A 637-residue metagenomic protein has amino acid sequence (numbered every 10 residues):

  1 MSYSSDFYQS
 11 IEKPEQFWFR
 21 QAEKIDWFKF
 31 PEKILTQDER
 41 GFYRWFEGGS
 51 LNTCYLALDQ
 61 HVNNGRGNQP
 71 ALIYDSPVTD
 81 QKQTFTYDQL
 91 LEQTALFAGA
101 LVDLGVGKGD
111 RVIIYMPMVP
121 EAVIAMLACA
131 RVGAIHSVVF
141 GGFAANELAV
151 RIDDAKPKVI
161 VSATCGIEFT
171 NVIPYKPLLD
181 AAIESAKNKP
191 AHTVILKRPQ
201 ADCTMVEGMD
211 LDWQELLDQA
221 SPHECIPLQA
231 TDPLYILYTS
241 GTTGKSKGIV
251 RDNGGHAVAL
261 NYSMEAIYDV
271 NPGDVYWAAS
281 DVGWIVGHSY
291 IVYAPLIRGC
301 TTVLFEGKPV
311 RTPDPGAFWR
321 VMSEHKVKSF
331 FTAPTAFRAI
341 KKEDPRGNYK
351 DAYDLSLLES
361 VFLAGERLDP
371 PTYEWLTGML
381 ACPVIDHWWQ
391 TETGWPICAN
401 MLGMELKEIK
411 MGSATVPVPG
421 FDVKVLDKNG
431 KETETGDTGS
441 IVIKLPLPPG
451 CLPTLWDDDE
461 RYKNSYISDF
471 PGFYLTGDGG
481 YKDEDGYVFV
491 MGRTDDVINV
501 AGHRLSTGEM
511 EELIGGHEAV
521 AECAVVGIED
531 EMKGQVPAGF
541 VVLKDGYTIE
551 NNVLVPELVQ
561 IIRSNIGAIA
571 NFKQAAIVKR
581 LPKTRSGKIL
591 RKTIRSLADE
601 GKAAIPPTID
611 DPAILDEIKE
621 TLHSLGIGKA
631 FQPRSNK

Functional and structural regions predicted by a protein language model:
C54, L72-L127, A144, L148-A149 (+2 more regions): Conserved AMP-binding/adenylate-forming core of the ANL superfamily
N68-P70, T193-L196, A201-Y238, K245 (+2 more regions): Conserved pre-ATP/AMP-binding loop-to-beta segment of ANL
L127, R131-E215, P334: Structural core segment of the AMP-binding/adenylate-forming
V139-C165, L179, S323, F330 (+7 more regions): AMP-binding/adenylate-forming catalytic core of the ANL superfamily
A191, I195-K197, S564-I589, K602-Q632: AMP-binding/adenylate-forming catalytic domain of the ANL superfamily
A257-V275, I285-K328, K342-N348: Conserved AMP-binding/adenylation subdomain of ANL enzymes
C300, K328-T332, K341-E408, D422 (+1 more regions): Gly/Ser/Thr-rich phosphate-binding loop
V416-G420, K431-S465, L505, K602-A603: Conserved ATP/PPi-binding loop(s) of AMP-dependent carboxylate-activating enzymes
